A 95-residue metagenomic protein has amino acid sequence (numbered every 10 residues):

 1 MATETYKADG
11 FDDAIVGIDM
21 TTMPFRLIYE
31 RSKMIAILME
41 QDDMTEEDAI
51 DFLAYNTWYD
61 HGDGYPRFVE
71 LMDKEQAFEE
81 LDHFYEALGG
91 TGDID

Functional and structural regions predicted by a protein language model:
M1-I94: C-terminal alpha-helical interaction appendages
